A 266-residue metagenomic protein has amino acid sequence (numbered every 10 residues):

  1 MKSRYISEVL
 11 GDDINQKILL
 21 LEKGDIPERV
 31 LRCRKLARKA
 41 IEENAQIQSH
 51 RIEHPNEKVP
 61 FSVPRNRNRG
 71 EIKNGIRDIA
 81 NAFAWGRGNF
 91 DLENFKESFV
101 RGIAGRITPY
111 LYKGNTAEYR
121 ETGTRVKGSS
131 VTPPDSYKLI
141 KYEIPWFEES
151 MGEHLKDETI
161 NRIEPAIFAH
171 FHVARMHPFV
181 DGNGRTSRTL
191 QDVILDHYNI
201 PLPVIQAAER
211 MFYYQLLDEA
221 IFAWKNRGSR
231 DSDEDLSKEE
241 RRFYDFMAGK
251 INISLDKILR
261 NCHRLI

Functional and structural regions predicted by a protein language model:
M1-D181, R185-I266: FIC/Doc superfamily catalytic core
